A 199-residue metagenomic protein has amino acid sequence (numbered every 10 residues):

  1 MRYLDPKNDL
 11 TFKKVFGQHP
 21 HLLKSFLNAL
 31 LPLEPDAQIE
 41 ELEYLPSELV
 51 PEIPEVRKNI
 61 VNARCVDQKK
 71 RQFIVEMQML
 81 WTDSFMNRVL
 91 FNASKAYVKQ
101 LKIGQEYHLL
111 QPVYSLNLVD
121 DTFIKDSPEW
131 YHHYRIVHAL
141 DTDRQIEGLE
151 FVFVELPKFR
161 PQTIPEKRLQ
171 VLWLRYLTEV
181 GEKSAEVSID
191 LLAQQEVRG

Functional and structural regions predicted by a protein language model:
M1-G199: Elongated, amphipathic alpha-helical interaction scaffolds
